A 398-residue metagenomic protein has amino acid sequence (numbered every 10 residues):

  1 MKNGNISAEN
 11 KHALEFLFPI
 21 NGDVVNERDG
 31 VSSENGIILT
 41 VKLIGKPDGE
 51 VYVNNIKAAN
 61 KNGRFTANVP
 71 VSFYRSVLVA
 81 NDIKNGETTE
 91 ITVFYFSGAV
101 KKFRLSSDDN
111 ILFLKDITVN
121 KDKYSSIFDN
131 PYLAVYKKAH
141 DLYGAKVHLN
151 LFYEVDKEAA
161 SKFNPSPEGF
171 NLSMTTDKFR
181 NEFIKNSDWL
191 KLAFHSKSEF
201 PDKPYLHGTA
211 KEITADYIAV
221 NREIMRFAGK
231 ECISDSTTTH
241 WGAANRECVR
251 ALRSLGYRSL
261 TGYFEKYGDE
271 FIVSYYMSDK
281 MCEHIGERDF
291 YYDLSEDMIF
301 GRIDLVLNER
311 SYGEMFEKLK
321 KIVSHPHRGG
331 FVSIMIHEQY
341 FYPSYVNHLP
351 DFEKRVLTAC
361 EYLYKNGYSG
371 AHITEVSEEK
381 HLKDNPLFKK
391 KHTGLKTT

Functional and structural regions predicted by a protein language model:
M1-S33: Short, compositionally biased P/S/T/A/G/V-rich stretches that sit at domain boundaries
S32-T40: Short coil/turn motif common to extracellular beta-sandwich-like domains
L43-G49: Short proline/glycine-enriched turn/loop motifs at strand-loop junctions of beta-rich domains
N68-R75: Surface-exposed, short loops/turns at beta-strand junctions within beta-sandwich domains
E90-N181, I233, I334: Active-site beta->alpha N-cap acidic-glycine motif
D116, A159-M174, K178, E231-C232 (+1 more regions): Active-site-adjacent pocket scaffolds in enzyme catalytic domains
K146-N245, Y267-F271, I334-F341: Metal-dependent polysaccharide deacetylase catalytic core of the NodB/CE4 family, i.e., the active-site-bearing domain
S259-F264, I334-T398: C-terminal domain-boundary segment and adjacent tail
